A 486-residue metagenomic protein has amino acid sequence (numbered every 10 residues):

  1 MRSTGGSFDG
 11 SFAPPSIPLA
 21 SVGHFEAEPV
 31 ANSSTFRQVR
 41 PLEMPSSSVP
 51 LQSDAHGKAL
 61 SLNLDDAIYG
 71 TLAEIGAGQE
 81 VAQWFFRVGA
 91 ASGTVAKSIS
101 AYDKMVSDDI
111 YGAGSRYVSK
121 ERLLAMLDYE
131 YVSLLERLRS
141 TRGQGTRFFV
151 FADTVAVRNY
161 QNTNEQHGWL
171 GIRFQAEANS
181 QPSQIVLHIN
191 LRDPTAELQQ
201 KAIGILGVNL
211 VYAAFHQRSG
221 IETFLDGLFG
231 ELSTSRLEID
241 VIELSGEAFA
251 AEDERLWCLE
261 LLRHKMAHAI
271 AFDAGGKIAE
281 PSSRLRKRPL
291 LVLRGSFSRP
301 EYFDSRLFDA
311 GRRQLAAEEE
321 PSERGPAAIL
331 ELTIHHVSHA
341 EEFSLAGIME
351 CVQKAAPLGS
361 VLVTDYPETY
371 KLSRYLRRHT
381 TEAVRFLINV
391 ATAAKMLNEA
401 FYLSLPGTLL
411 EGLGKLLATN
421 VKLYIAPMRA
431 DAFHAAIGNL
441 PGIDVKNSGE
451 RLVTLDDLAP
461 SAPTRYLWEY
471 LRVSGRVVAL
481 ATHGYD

Functional and structural regions predicted by a protein language model:
R2-S3, S11, S16, S33: Low-acidity, Ser/Thr- and Arg-rich intrinsically disordered low-complexity segments
S3, F25, Q38-P41: Positively charged, low-complexity intrinsically disordered regions
D9, E26-E28, N32, E43: Intrinsically disordered, low-complexity polyampholyte segments enriched for Lys and acidic residues
S16, A20, A27, A31 (+1 more regions): Short, positively charged and aromatic/hydrophobic N-terminal segments
F36-D486: Nucleotidyltransferase catalytic core that binds NTPs
